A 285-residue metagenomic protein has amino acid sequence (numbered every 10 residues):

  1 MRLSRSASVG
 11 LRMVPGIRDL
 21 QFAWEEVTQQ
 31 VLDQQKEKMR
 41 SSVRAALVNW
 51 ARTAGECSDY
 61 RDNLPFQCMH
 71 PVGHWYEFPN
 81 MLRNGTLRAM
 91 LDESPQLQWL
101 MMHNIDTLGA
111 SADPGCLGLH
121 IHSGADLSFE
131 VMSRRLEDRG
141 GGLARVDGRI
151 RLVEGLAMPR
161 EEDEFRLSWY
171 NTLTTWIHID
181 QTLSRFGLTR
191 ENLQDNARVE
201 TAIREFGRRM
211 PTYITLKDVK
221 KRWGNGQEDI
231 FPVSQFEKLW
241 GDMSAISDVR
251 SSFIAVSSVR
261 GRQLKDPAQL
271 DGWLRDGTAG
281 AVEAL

Functional and structural regions predicted by a protein language model:
M1-L183, G187-T189, Q194-G241: Domain-scale recognition of functional cores that engage charged ligands
E205-F206, M210-P211, L216-L285: Long, compositionally biased intrinsically disordered regions
